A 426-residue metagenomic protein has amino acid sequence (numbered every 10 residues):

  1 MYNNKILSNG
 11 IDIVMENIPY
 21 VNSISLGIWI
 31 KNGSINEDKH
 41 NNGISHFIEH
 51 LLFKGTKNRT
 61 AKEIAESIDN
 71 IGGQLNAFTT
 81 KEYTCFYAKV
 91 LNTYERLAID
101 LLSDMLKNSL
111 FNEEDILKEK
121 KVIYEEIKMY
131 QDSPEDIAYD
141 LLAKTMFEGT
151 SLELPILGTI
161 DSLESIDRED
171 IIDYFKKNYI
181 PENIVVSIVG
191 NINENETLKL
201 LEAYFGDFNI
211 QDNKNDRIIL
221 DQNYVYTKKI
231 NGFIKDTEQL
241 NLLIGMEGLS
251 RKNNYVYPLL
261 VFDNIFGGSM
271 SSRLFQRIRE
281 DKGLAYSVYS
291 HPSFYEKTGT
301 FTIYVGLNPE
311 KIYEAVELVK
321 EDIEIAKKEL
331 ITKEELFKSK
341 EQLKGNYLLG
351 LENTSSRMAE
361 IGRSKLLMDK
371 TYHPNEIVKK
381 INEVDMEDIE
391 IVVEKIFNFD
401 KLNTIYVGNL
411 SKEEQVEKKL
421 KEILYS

Functional and structural regions predicted by a protein language model:
M1-S23: N- or domain-start disorder-to-order transition segments that initiate the globular core
N3-I6, Y226-I234: Short amphipathic
I6, N17, I64-K214, D221 (+5 more regions): Charge-rich, well-structured scaffold segments of protease-associated domains
Y20, S25-K89, I265-L284: M16/MPP (pitrilysin/insulinase) zinc-metallopeptidase core fold and M16-derived inactive scaffolds
S25-I28, N241-M246, N403-I405: Active-site-flanking beta-strand signature of metal-NTP-handling nucleotidyl enzymes and homologous cyclase-like
K39-H40, Y255-Y257: Short glycine/proline-enriched turns and hinge-like loops at secondary-structure junctions
V225, T237-M246, R251-N253: Acidic, glycine-rich loop-and-beta core segments that form the ion-binding/anion-interacting portion of active sites
